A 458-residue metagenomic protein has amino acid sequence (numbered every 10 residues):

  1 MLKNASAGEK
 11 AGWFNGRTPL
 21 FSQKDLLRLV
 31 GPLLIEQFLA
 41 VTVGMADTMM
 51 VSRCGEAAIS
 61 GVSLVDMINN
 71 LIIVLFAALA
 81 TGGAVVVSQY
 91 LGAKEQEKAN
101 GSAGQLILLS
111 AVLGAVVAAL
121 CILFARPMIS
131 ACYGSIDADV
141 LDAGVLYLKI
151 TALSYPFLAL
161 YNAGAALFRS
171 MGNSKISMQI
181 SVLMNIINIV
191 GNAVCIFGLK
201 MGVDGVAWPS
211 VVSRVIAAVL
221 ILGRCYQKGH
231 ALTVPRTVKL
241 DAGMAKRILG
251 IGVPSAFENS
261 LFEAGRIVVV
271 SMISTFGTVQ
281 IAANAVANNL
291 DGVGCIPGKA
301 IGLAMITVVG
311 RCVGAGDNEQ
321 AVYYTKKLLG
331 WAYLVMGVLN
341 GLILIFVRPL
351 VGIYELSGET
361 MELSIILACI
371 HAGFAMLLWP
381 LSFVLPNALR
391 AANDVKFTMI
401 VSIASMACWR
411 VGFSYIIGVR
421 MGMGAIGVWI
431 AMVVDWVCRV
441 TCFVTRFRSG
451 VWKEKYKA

Functional and structural regions predicted by a protein language model:
M1-L33, V87-S154, I196-V253, V309-A375 (+1 more regions): Short alpha-helical transmembrane segments in multi-pass integral membrane proteins
R17-M49, R53-C54, N70-G82, V86 (+5 more regions): N-terminal transmembrane alpha-helices
R28-D47, I150, M184, S213-A217 (+3 more regions): Transmembrane helical elements of multi-pass membrane transporters/channels
Q37-V41, V74, G114, A118 (+11 more regions): Residue-level hotspots within the lipid-embedded alpha helices of multi-pass solute transporters
F38-S60, I129-A138, V194-M201, S260-V293 (+3 more regions): Helix-terminus/linker motif at the lipid-water interface of multi-pass membrane proteins
V51-N70, S102, A138-A143, V203-D204 (+6 more regions): Interfacial/gating helices of multi-pass transporter permease domains
I59-A119, L158-S177, V270, I281-V347 (+1 more regions): Small-residue-rich hydrophobic transmembrane alpha-helices
A80, I150-R169, S177-N188, V206-I221 (+5 more regions): Short runs within selected transmembrane alpha-helices of multi-pass transporters and secretion channels
